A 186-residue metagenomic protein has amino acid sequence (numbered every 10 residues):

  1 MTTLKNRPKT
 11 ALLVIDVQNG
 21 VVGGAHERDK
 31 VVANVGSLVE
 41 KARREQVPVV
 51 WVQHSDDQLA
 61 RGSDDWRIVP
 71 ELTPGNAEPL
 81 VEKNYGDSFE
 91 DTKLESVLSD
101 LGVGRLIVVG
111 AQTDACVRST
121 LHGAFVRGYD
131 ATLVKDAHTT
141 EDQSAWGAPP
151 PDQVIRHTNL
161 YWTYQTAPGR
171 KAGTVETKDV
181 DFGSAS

Functional and structural regions predicted by a protein language model:
T2-A11, A33, S37-E45, D57-S186: Active-site-adjacent betaalpha module
L13-V17: N-terminal nucleotide-binding beta1-loop-alpha1 segment
Q18-G23: Short acidic, Gly/Ser-rich segments with clustered Asp/Glu that frequently serve as metal-coordination loops in enzyme
G24-H26, D56: Second-shell loop/turn segments in exported
